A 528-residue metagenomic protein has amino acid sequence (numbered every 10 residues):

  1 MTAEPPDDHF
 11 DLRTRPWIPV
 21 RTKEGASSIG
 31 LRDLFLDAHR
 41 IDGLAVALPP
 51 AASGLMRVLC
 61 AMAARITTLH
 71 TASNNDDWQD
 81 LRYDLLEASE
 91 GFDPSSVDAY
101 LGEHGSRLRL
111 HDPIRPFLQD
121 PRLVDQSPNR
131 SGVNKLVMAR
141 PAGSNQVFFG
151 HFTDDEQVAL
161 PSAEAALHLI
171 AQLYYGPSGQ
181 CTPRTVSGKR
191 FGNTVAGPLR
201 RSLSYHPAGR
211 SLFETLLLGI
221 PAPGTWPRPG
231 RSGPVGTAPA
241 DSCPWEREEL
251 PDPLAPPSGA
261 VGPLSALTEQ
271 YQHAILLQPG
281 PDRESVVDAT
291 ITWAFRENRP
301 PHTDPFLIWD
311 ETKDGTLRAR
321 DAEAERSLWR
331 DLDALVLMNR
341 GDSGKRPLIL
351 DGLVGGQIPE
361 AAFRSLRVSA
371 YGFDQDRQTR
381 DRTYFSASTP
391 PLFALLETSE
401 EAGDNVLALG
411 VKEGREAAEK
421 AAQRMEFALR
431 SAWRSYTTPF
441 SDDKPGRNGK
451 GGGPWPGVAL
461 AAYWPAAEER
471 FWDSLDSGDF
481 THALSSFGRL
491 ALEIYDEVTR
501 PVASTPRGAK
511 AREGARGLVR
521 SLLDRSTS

Functional and structural regions predicted by a protein language model:
M1-S144, A171-S528: Extended alpha-helical scaffolding segments
F148-H151: Beta-propeller folds
T153-E156: Flanking scaffold residues of small Cys/His-coordinated metal-binding clusters
P161-E164: Short Cys/His-rich metal-coordination motifs, predominantly Zn2+-binding knuckles/fingers
A166-L169: Short functional micro-motifs and their immediate structural scaffolds
